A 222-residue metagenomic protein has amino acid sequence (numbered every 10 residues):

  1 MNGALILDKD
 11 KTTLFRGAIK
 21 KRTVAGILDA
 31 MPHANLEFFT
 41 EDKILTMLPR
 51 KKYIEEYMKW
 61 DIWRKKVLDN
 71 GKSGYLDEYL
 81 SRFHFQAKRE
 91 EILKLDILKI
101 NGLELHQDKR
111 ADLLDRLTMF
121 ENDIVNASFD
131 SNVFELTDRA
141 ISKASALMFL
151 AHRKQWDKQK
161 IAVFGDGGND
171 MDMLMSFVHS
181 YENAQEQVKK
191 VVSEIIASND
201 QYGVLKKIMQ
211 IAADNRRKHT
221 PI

Functional and structural regions predicted by a protein language model:
M1-W63, V188: Active-site phosphate-binding/coordination module
N2, P32, F120-E121, M175-F177 (+1 more regions): Short, structured coil segments at secondary-structure junctions
T12-F15, K51-I54, D115-L117, S176-V178 (+2 more regions): Short, glycine/charged-enriched secondary-structure capping and boundary segments
G26, E41-A162, M173: Conserved acidic, metal-coordinating active-site core of Asp-based, Mg2+-dependent phosphoryl-transfer enzymes
V133-I222: Mg2+-dependent phosphoryl-transfer enzymes with acidic/Ser/Thr/Gly-rich catalytic loops
